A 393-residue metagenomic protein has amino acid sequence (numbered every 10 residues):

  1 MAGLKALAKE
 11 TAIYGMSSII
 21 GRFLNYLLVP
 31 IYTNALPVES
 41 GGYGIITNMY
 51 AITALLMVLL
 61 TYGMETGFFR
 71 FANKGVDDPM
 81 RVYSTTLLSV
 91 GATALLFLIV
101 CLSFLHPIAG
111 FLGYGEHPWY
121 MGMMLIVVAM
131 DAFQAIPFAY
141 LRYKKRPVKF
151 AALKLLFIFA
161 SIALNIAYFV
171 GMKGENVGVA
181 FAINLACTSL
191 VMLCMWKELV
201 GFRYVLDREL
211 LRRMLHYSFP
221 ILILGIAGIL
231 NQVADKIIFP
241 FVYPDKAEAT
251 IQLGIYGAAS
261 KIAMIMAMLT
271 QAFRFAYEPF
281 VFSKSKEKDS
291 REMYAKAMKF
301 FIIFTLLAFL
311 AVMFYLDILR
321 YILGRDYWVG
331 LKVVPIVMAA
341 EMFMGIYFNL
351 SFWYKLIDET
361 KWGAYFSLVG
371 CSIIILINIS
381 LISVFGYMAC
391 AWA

Functional and structural regions predicted by a protein language model:
M1-L7, V148, G178-V179, L193-Q232 (+2 more regions): Interhelical loop/hinge segments that connect adjacent transmembrane helices in multipass membrane
A2-E65, A94, L98-L102, V127 (+2 more regions): Signature of the first transmembrane helix
L7, F68, I136-Y143, P147 (+6 more regions): C-terminal transmembrane helix end/exit motif
Y26-G42, A109-G110, K173, I226-I265 (+2 more regions): Helix-terminus/linker motif at the lipid-water interface of multi-pass membrane proteins
I31, L60-V76, A259-K299, S351-L356: Helix-loop junctions and terminal segments of transmembrane helices in multi-pass membrane transport/translocation
E39-S40, L105-M124, T250, V312-M344 (+1 more regions): Interfacial segments at transmembrane-helix termini and the short loops linking adjacent helices
F71-K74, M130-L153, F202, A339-V369: Membrane-interface junctions at transmembrane-helix termini in multi-pass inner-membrane proteins
P118, G122, A151-V200, L224 (+2 more regions): Hydrophobic alpha-helical transmembrane segments
